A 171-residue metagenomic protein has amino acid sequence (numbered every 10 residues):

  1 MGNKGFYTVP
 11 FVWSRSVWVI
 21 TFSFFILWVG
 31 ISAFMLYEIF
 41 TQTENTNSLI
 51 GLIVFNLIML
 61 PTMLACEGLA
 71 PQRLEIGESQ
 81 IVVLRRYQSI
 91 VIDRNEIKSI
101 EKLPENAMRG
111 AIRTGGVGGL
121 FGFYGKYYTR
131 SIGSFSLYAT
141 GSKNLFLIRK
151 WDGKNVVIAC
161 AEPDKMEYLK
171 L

Functional and structural regions predicted by a protein language model:
M1-T46, K150-N155: N-terminal membrane-targeting/pre-transmembrane regions
G2-G5, P10-V12, L84-D152: Non-transmembrane, membrane-adjacent beta-strand/coil modules in membrane-associated proteins and peripheral
F25-S32, L52-I53, L60-M63: Small-residue hotspots
T43-N56: Hydrophobic alpha-helical transmembrane segments
L57-E101: Conserved beta-hairpin
L74, F146, V156: A broad, low-specificity signal marking well-ordered, structured residues that form hydrophobic/aromatic
D152-L171: Cytosol-/stroma-facing membrane-proximal "stalk/adaptor" domains immediately downstream of transmembrane anchors
